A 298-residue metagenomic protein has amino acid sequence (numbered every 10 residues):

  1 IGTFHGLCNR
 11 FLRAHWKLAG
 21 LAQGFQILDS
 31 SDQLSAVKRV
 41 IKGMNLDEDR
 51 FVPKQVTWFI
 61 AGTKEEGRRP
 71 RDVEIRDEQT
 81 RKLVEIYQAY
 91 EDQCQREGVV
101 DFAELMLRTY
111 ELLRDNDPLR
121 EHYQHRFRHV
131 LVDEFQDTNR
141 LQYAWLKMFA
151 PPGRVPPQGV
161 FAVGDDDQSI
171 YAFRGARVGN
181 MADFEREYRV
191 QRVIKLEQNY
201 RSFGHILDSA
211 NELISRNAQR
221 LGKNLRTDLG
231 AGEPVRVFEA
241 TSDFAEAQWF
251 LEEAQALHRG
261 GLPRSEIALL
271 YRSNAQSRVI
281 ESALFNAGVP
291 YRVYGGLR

Functional and structural regions predicted by a protein language model:
I1-H129, V155-Q158, V178, P234 (+3 more regions): A basic/glycine-biased coupling hinge at the interface between accessory DNA-binding modules
H125, L131-V132, Q136, R140-R298: Conserved motor-region signature of P-loop NTPase helicases/translocases
